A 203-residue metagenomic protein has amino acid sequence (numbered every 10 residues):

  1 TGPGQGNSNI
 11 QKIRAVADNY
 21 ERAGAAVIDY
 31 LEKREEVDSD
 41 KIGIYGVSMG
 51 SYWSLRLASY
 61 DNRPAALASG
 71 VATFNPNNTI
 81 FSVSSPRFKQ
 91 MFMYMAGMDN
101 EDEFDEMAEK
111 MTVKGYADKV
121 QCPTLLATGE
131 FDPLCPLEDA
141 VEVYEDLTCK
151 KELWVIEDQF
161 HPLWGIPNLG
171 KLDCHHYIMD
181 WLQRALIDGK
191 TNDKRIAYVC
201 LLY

Functional and structural regions predicted by a protein language model:
G4-A15: Glycine-rich "HGGG/HGxG" loop immediately N-terminal to the catalytic nucleophile of the alpha/beta-hydrolase
R14-D40, R56: Alpha/beta-hydrolase active-site loop
G46-G50, S54: Gly/Ala-rich beta-loop-alpha elbow adjacent to hydrolase catalytic centers
R56-E106, C122: Hydrolase active-site cap/lid region
V120-Q121, L126-T128, D132: Short beta-strand/loop motif that positions the catalytic acidic residue of the alpha/beta-hydrolase fold
C122, P136-E145: Short alpha-helix in the alpha/beta-hydrolase fold that links the catalytic acid
Y144-P162, Y177: Catalytic histidine neighborhood in serine/cysteine hydrolases with alpha/beta-hydrolase-type architecture
P167-L202: Catalytic active-site module of serine/aspartate enzymes centered on a nucleophile-bearing elbow/loop
